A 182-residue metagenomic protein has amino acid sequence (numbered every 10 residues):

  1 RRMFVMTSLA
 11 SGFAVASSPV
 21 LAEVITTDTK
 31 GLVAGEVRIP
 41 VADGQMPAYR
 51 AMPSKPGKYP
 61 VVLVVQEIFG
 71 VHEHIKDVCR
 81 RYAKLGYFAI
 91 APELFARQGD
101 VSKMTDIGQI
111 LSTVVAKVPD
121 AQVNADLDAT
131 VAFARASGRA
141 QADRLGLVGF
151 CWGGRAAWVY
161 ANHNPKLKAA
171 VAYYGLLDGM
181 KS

Functional and structural regions predicted by a protein language model:
R1-G12: N-terminal secretory signal peptides and thylakoid transit peptides that target proteins across membranes
V24-S54: N-terminal cap/lid segment of alpha/beta-hydrolase-fold proteins
Y59-Q66: Short beta-strand element of the alpha/beta-hydrolase
E73-P92, A96-R97: Short amphipathic alpha-helix adjacent to the substrate-entry channel of hydrolases
V101-G108, L176-S182: Flexible "cap/lid" loop of the alpha/beta hydrolase fold
T105-G146: Gly/Ser-rich "nucleophile elbow"/oxyanion-hole loop immediately N-terminal to the catalytic nucleophile in hydrolases
A129-S182: Primarily recognizes the serine-hydrolase "nucleophile elbow" in alpha/beta-hydrolase and SGNH/GDSL folds
